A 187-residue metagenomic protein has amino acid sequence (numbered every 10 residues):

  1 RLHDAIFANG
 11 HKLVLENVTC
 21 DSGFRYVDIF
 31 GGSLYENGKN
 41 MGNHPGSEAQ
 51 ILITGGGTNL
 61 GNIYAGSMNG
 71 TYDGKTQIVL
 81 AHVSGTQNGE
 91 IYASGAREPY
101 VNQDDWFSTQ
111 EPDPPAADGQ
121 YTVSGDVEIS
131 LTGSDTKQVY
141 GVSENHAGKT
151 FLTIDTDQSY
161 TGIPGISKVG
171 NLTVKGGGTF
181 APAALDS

Functional and structural regions predicted by a protein language model:
R1-N62, M68-Q138, S143-S187: Surface-exposed loop/turn motifs in large extracellular/passenger domains
